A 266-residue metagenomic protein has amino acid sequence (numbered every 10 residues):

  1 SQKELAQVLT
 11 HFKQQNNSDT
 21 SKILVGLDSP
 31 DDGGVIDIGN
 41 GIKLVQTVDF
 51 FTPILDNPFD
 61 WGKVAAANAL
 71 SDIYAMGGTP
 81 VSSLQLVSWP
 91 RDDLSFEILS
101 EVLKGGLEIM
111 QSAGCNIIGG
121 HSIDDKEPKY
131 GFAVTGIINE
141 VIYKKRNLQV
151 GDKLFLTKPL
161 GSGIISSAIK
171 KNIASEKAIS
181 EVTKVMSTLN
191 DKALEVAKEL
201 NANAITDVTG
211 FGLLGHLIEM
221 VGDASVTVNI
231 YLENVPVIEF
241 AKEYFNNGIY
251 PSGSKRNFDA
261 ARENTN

Functional and structural regions predicted by a protein language model:
S1-A75, C115, Q149-F155, P159: N-terminal glycine-rich phosphate/pyrophosphate-binding loops that anchor nucleotide-derived ligands and cofactors
H11, D60-V64, Q149, K170-I173 (+2 more regions): Short, solvent-exposed amphipathic alpha-helical segments in soluble enzyme and RNA/protein-processing domains
I23-V25, G33-I36, D72-Y74, L107 (+5 more regions): A generic local secondary-structure boundary/capping motif
G34-V45, S187-A193, R262-N266: Acidic-glycine-rich active-site phosphate/pyrophosphate-binding loop
G39-Q46, F50-I54, T79-A174, L213: Glycine-rich anion-binding loops of enzyme active sites
V64-I73, V102-I109, A113, L189-A193: Short, well-ordered amphipathic alpha-helical segments that serve as non-catalytic structural scaffolds within diverse
R91-N116, I123-P128, E199-L200, I205-N266: Glycine-/charge-enriched secondary-structure boundary and capping motifs
A133-I142, E176-K198: Active-site glycine-rich loop that binds ribose-phosphate moieties when present
